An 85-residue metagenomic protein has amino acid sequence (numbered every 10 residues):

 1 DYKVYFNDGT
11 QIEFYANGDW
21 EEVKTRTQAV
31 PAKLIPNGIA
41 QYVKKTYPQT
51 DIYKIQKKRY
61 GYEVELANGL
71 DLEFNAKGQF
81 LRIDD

Functional and structural regions predicted by a protein language model:
D1-E22, Q28, L34: Surface-exposed acidic loop/strand-edge motifs in secreted or periplasmic proteins that form small linear binding
D1-T10, K58-L72: Exposed beta-strand-loop-beta-strand "reactive/processing" segments of non-cytosolic proteins
D1-Y2, Q28-A29, T50-Y53, R59-G61: Short, recurring structural edge motifs at helix starts
D8, T46-P48, N68-G69, K77: Glycine- and small/acidic-residue-enriched microsegments that form turns, hinges, and capping elements
Q11-E22, L72-D84: A short, surface-exposed beta-strand/turn
W20, Q41, K58-G61, F80: A generic structural micro-environment signature that highlights single residues at secondary-structure boundaries
T25, Y47, Y53-I55, Q79: First exposed extracellular module after export/assembly in secreted or surface-exposed proteins
V30-D51: Short, non-transmembrane alpha-helical segments in secretory-pathway proteins
